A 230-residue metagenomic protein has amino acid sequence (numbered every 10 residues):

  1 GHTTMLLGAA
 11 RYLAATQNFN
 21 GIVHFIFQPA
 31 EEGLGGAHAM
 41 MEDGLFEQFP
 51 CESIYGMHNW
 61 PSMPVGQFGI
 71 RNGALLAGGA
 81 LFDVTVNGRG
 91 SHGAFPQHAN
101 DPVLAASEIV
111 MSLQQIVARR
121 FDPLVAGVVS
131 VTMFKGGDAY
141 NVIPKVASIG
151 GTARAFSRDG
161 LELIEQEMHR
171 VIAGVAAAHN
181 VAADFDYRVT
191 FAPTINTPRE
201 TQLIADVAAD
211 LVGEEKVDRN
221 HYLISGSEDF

Functional and structural regions predicted by a protein language model:
T3-L7, Y12-L13, N18-P144, S225-F230: Histidine/acidic-residue-rich, glycine-tolerant segments that coordinate divalent metal ions
L104-F230: Metal-dependent amide/peptide-bond hydrolase catalytic core, centered on the "pita-bread" metallohydrolase fold
